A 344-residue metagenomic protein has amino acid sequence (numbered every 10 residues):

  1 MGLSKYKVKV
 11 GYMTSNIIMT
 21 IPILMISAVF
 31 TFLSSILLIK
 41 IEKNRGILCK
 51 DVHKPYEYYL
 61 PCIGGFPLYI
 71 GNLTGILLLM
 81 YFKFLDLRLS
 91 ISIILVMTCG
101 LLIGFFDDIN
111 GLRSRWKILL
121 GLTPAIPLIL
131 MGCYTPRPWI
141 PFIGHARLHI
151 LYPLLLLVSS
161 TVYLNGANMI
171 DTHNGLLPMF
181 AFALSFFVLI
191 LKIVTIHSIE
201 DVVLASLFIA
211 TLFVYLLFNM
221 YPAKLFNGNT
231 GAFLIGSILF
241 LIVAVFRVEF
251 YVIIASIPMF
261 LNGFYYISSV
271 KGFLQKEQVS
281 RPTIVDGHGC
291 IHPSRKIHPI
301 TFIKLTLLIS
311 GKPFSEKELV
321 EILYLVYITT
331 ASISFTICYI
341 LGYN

Functional and structural regions predicted by a protein language model:
Y6, G11-K40, N44-R45, Y69-C99 (+1 more regions): Alpha-helical transmembrane segments
K50-I63: Juxtamembrane helix-capping/reentrant segments at transmembrane boundaries
L60-I70, K117-L119, N227, G231: Membrane-interface loop-to-helix entry segments
G75-L85, F106-L112, I129-I143: Transmembrane alpha-helix boundary signature
I93-T123: Hydrophobic alpha-helical hairpins/lids featuring a short glycine-rich hinge
N110-R113, V162-A183, F233: Short acidic, Gly/Ser-rich segments with clustered Asp/Glu that frequently serve as metal-coordination loops in enzyme
I140-R147, F314: Membrane interface segments of multi-pass transport proteins and intramembrane proteases
R147-V158, V202: Membrane-interfacial loop-to-helix junctions in multi-pass transporters
